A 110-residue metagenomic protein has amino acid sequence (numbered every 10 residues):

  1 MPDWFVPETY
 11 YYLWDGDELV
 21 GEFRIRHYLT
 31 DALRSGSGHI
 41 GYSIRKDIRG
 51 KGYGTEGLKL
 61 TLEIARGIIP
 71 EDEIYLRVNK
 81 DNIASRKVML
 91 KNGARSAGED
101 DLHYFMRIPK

Functional and structural regions predicted by a protein language model:
M1-K46, I64, R95-K110: GNAT-family acyltransferases
A32, R49-G50, D81: Glycine-/small-residue-rich active-site loops that bind phosphorylated ligands and cofactors
Y42-I44, G50-A65, R86-K91: Conserved acetyl-CoA-binding loop-helix of GNAT-fold acetyltransferases
L58, Y75-L76, E99: Residue-level detector of family-conserved "landmark" positions at structurally sensitive sites
G67-R77: Conserved GNAT acetyl-CoA-binding A-motif
N79-K80, H103: Conserved beta-strand edge residues that scaffold enzyme active sites
K80-G98: Conserved active-site alpha-helix within GNAT-family acetyltransferase domains
